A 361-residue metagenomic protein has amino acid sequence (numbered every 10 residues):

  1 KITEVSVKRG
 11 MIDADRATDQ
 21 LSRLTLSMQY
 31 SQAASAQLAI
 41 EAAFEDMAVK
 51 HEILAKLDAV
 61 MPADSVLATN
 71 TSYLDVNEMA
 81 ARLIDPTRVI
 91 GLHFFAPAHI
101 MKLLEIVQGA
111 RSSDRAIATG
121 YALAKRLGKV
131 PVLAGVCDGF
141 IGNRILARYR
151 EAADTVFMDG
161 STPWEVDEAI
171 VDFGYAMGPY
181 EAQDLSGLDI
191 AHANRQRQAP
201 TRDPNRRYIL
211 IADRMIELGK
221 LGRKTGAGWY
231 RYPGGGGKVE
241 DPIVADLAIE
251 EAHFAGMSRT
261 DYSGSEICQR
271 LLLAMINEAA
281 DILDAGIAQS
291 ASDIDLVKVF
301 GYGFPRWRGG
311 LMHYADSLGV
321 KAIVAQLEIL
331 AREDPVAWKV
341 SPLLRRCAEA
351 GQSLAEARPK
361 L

Functional and structural regions predicted by a protein language model:
K1-L361: N-terminal glycine-rich phosphate-binding loop for ADP-containing cofactors
